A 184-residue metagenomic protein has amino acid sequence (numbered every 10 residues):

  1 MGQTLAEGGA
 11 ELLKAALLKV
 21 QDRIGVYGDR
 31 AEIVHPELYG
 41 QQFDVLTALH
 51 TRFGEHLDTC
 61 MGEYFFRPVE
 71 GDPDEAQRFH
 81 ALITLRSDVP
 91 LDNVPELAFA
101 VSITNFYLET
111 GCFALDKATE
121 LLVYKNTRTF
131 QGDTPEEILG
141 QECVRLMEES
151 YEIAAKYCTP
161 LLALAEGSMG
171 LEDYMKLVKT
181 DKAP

Functional and structural regions predicted by a protein language model:
M1-D72: Charge-rich, low-complexity N-terminal segments
L5-A16, V89-L97, E142, L146-E149 (+1 more regions): Short amphipathic alpha-helical segments
F53-E55, L85-S87, R128-F130: Beta-strand elements of well-folded, non-transmembrane domains
A76-L121: Short, internal acidic amphipathic alpha-helical interface segments that mediate docking to partner proteins
Y124-N126: Nucleic-acid nuclease catalytic cores
Q131-L146: A short acidic/glycine-rich loop-to-helix N-cap element
R145-M169: Mixed-charge, glycine-accented linear interaction segment located at domain edges/termini
P160-P184: Short, highly charged C-terminal tails/helix-capping segments
